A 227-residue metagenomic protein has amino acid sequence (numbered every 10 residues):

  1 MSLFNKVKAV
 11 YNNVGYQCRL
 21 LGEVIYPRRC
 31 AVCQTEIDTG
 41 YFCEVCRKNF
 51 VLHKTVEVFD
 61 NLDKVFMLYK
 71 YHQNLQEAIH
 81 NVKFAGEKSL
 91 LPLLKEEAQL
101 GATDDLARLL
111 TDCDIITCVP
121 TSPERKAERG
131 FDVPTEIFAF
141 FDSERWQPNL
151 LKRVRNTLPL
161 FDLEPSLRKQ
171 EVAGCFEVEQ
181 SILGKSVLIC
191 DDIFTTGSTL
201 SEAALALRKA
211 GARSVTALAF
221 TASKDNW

Functional and structural regions predicted by a protein language model:
M1-W227: Glycine-rich phosphate/pyrophosphate-handling loop used in enzymes and phosphotransfer proteins
